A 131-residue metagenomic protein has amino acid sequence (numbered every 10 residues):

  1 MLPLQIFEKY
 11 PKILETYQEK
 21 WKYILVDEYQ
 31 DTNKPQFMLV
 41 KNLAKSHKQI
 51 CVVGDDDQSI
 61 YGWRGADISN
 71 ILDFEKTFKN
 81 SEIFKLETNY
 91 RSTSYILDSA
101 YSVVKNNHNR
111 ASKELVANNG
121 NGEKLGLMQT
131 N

Functional and structural regions predicted by a protein language model:
M1-I24, N33-L39: Conserved helicase/translocase P-loop NTPase motor core
P3, D27, I96: Conserved hydrophobic/aromatic pocket- or pore-lining residues that grip, position, or stack substrates in active sites
K20, E28, D55: Walker B catalytic acidic pair
K34-T130: Conserved RecA-like helicase ATPase core segment that couples NTP binding/hydrolysis to strand translocation
